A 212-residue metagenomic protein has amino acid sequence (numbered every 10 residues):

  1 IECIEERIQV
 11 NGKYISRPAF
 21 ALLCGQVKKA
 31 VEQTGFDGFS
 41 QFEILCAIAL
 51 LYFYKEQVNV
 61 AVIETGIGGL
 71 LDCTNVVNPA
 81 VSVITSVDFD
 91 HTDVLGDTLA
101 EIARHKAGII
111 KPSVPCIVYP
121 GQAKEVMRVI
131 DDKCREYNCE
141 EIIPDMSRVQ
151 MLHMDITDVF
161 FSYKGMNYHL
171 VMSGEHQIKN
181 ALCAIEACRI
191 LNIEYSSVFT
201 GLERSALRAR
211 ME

Functional and structural regions predicted by a protein language model:
I1-V77, D93-L95: ATP-dependent carboxylate-amine ligase catalytic core
T34, E56-E64, P79-T200: Acidic, Mg2+-coordinating active-site environments of NTP-dependent enzymes
R204-R208: Catalytic core of IPPT-family isopentenyl/dimethylallyl transferases that prenylate adenosine-containing substrates
